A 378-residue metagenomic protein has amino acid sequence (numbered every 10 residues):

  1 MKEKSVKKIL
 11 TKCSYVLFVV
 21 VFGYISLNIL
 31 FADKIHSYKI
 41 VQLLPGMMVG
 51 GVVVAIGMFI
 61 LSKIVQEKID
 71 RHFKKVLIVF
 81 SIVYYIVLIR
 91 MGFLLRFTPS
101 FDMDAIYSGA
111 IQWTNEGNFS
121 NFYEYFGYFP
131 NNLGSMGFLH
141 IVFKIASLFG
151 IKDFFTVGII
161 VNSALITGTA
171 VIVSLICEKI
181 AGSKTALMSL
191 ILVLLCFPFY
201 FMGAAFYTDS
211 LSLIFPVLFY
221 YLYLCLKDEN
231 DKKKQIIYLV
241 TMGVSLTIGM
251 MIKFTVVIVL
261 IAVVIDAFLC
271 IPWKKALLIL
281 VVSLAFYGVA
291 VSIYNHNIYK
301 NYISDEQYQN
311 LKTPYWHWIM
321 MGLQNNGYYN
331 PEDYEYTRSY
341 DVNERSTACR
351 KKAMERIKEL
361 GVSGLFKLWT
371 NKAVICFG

Functional and structural regions predicted by a protein language model:
M1-R90, A276-L284: Start-transfer (signal-anchor) and selected internal transmembrane alpha helices of multi-pass inner/ER membrane
K63, I160-I180, L218: Transmembrane-helix motifs of polytopic, lipid-linked glycan transferases
Y84, M188-L195, L246, M250: Short helix- or helix-capping micro-motifs that position conserved polar/aromatic residues at function-defining sites
D104-Y128, G134, G327-E332: Extracytosolic helix-loop segments that constitute the early lumenal/periplasmic catalytic or substrate-binding loops
F119, H296-G378: Membrane-proximal stem/loop segments at transmembrane-domain junctions that anchor or position
Y125-I151: Short hydrophobic/aromatic helix or loop-helix immediately within or flanking a transmembrane segment in polytopic
V173-L195: Transmembrane-helix signature of polytopic, membrane-embedded enzymes that assemble or transfer cell-envelope glycans
P198-S212: Short acidic/glycine- and proline-prone juxtamembrane loop motifs at membrane-interface regions of multi-pass membrane
